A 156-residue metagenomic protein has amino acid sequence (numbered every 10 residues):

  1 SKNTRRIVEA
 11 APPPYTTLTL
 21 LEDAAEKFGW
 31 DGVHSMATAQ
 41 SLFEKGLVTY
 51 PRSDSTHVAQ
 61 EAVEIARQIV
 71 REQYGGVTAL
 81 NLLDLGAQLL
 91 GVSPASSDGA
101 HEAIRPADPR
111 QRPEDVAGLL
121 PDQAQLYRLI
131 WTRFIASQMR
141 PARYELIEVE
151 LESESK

Functional and structural regions predicted by a protein language model:
S1-K156: Core catalytic DNA strand-manipulation module of type IA topoisomerases
